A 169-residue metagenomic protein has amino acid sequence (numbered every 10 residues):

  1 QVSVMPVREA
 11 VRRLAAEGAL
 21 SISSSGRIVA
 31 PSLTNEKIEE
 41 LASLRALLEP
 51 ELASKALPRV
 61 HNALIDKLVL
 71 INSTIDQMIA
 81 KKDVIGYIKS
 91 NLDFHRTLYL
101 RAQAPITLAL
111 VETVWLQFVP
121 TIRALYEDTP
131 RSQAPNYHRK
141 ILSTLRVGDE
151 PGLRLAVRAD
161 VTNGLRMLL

Functional and structural regions predicted by a protein language model:
Q1-P58, A63, L165-L169: Short linear motifs at protein or domain termini
E9, E49, D83, N91 (+1 more regions): Acidic active-site catalytic centers that drive phospho-/nucleotidyl reactions and related ester hydrolyses
A15-S21, T113-V114, P130-S132: Mobile beta-alpha loop/short-helix "lid" or hinge segments that flank ligand
S25, L48, L70, Q133-N136: Alpha-helix N-cap/N′ positions at the starts of helices
A30-L33, A56, I79, I122-Y126 (+1 more regions): Short amphipathic alpha-helical segments at helix-loop
K37, L41, N62-R123, N136-S143 (+1 more regions): Conserved amphipathic alpha-helical segments that form helical-bundle/coiled-coil interaction surfaces
L57-P58, Q103, E127-D128: Short helix-capping/hinge motifs at transmembrane helix termini and TM-loop junctions
